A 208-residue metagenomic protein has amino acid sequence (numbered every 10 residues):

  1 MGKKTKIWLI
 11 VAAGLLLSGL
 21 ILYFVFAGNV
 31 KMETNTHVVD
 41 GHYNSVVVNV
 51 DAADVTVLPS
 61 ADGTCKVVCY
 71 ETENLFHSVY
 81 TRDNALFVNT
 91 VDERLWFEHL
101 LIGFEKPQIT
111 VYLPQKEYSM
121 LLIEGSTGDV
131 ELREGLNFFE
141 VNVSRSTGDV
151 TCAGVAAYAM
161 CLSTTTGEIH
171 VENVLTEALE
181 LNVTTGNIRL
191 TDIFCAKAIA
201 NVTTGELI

Functional and structural regions predicted by a protein language model:
G2-G125, D129-R145, T151-T164, H170-N182 (+2 more regions): Acidic (Asp/Glu) and glycine-rich low-complexity loops/linkers that are typically intrinsically disordered
N201-I208: Short, intrinsically disordered, charge-balanced linker/junction segments flanking boundaries in proteins
